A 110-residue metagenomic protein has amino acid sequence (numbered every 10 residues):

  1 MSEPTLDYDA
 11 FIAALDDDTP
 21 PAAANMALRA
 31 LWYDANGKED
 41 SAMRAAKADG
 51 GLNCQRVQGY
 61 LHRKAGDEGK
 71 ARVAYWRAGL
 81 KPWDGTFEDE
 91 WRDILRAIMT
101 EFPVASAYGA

Functional and structural regions predicted by a protein language model:
S2-A110: Non-catalytic amphipathic alpha-helical adaptor/oligomerization segments
